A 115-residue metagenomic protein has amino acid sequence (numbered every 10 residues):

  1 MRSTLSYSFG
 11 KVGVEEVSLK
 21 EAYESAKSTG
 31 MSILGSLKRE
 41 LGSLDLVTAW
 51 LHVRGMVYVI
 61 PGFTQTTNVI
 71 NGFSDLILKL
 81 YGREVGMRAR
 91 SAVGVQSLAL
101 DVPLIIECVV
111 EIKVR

Functional and structural regions predicted by a protein language model:
M1-R115: Short, polar/acidic, helix-capping and beta-turn segments at strand->helix junctions that line the mouths
